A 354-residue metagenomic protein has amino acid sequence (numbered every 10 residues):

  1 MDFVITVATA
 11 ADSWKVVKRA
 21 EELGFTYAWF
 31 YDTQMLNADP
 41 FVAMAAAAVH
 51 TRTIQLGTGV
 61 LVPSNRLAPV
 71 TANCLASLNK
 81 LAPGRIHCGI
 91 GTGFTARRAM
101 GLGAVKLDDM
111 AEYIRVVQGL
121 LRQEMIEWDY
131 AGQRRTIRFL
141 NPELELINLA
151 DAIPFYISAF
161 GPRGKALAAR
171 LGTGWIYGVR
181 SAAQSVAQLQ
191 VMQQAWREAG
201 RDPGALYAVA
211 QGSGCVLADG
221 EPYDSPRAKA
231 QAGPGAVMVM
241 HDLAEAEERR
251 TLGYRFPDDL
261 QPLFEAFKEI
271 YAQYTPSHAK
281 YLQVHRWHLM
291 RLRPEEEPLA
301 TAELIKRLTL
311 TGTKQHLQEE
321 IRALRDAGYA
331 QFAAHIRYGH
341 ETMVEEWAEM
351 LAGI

Functional and structural regions predicted by a protein language model:
M1-A11, L61-P69, L149-F160, G214-L217 (+1 more regions): Active-site mouth loops of central-metabolism enzymes
M1-T58, I153: N-terminal beta1-alpha1-beta2 module of alpha/beta enzyme domains
M1-V7, A28-F30, Q55-G59, I86-I90 (+4 more regions): Hydrophobic faces of well-ordered beta-strands that scaffold small-molecule active sites in alpha/beta enzyme cores
K18-E22, M44-Q55, L75-I86, A169-R170 (+2 more regions): Acidic (Asp/Glu)-rich catalytic clusters
G24, A47, L78, V117 (+5 more regions): Conserved, mostly hydrophobic/aromatic
Y27-H50, V62, F94, V179-R180 (+1 more regions): Glycine-rich, proline-tolerant flexible connector loops at the mouths of alpha/beta enzymes
F41-T58, Y113-V116, L120, A348-I354: Alpha-helix-loop-beta-strand connector modules within alpha/beta enzyme cores
G103, L107-L144, Q190-A323: An alpha-helical appendage that flanks or caps ligand/catalytic pockets
